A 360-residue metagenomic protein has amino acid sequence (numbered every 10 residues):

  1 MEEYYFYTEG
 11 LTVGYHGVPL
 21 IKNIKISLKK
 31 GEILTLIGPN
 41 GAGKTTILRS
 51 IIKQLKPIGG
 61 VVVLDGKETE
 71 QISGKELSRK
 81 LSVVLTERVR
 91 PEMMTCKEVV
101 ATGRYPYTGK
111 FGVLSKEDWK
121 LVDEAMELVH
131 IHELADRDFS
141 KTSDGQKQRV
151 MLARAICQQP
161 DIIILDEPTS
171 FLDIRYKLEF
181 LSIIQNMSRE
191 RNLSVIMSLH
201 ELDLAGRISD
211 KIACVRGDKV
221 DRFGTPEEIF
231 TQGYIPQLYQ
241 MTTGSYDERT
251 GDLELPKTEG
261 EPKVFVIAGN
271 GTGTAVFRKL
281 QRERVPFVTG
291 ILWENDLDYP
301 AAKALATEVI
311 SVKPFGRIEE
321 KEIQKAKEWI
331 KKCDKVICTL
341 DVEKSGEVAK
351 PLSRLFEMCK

Functional and structural regions predicted by a protein language model:
I37-P39: The feature captures the beta-strand-to-loop junction immediately N-terminal to the Walker
I52: Helix-to-loop junction immediately C-terminal to a conserved catalytic motif
G60-E68, L77: Conserved ABC transporter NBD signature motif
A101, K116-A135, Q159: Conserved ABC ATPase "signature" region
G112-V113, D138-T142, Q146: Conserved ABC ATPase signature
I163-E167: Catalytic Walker B motif of ABC-type/P-loop ATPase nucleotide-binding domains
Q240-K321, C338-E347: ABC ATPase nucleotide-binding domains
